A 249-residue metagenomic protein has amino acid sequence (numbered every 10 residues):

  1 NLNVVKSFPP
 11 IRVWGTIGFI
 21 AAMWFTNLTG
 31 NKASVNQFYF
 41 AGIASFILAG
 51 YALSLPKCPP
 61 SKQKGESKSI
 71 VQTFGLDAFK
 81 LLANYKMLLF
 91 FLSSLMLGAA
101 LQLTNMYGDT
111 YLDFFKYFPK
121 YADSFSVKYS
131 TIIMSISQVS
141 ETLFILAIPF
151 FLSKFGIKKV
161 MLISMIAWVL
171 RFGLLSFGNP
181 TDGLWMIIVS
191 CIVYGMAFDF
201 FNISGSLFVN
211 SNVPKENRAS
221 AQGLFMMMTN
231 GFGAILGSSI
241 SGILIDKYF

Functional and structural regions predicted by a protein language model:
N1-L2, F200-P214: Intracellular juxtamembrane helix-capping segments at the cytosolic ends of symmetry-related transmembrane helices
L2-W14, V127, V213-M226: Loop-to-transmembrane helix entry/capping segments in MFS-fold secondary transporters and related SLC/MFSD carriers
T29-G30, L143-I157, I245-D246: Helix-to-loop junctions at the C-terminal end of transmembrane segments in multipass secondary transporters
Q37-S54: Symmetry-related core transmembrane helices of the 12-TM Major Facilitator Superfamily/SLC fold
K57-L92, Y117-A122: Juxtamembrane intracellular "pre-TM" segments in multi-pass secondary transporters
A83-T104, I192-V193: Pair of pore-lining "gating" transmembrane helices in MFS-fold secondary transporters
M106-S130: Short amphipathic helix-loop junctions that connect adjacent transmembrane helices in Major Facilitator Superfamily/SLC
A167-T181: C-terminal ends and interior cores of transmembrane alpha-helices in multi-pass membrane transporters/permeases
